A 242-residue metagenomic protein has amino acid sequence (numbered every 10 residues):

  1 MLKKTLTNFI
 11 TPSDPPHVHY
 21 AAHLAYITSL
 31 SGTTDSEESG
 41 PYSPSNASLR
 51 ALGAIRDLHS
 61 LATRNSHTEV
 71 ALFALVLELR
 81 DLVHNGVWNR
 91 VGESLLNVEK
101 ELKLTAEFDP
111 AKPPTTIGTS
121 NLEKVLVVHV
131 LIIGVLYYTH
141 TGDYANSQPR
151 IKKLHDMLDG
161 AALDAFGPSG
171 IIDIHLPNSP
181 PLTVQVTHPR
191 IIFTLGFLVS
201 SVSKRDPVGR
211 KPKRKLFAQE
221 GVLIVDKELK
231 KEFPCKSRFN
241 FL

Functional and structural regions predicted by a protein language model:
M1-L242: Extended alpha-helical scaffold regions
